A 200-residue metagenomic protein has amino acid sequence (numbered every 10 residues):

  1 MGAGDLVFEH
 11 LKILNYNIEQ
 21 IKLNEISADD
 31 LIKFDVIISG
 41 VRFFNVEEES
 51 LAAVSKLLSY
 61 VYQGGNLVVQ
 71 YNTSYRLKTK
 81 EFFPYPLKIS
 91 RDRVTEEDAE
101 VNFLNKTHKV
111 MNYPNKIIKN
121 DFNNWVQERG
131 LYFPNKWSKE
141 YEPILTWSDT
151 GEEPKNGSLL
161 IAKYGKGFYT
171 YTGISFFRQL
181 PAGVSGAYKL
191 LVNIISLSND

Functional and structural regions predicted by a protein language model:
M1-G40, Y71-T73, K88-D98, R178-Q179 (+1 more regions): Aromatic-Pro/Gly-enriched surface loop or interdomain linker that acts as a lid/target-recognition segment
A3, V7, G40, A53-K56 (+1 more regions): Stable alpha-helical elements in mature extracytoplasmic
L11-K12, R91-S185, N199: Catalytic beta-strand/loop cores that center a nucleophilic Ser/Cys/Thr and support acyl-enzyme chemistry
N15-N17, R42-E47, W147-D149: Short, flexible loop segments at the rims of nucleotide/cofactor-binding pockets, characterized by
I18-E19, L67, Y169: Hydrophobic anchor at the start of a short beta-strand that flanks the dinucleotide cofactor-binding loop
I21-S27, A52-S55, E153-L159: Alpha-helical scaffolding within the catalytic cores of extracellular/periplasmic polymer-degrading hydrolases
D30-I32, V61-Y62, E153, K163-G165: Extracellular/periplasmic catalytic domains that process cell-envelope and extracellular macromolecules
R42-N123, G186: A glycine-rich, often tryptophan-bearing local segment used as a flexible ligand/cofactor-contacting loop or short
